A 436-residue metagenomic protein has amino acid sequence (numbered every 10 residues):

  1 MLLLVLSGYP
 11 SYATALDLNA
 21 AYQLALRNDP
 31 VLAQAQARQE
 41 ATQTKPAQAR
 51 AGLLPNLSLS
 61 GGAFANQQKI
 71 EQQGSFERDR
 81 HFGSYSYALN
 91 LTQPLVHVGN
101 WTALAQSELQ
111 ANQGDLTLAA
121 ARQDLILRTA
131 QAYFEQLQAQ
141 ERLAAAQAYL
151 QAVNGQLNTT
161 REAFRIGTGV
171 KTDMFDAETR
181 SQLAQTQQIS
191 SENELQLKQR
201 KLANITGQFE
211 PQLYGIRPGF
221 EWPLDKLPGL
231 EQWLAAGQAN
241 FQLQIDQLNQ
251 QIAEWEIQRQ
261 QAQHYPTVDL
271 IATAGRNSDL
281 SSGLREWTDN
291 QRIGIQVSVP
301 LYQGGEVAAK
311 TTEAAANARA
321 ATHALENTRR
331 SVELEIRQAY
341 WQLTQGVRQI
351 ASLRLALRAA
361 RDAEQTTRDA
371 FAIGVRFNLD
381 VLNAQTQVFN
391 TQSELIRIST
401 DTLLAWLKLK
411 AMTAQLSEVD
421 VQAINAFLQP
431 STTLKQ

Functional and structural regions predicted by a protein language model:
G8-P10: N-terminal signal peptide c-region/cleavage motif recognized by signal peptidases
A13-G62, F209-E210, I216-Q251, P300-L301 (+3 more regions): Bacterial Sec-pathway N-terminal export signals of envelope proteins
A33, N56-H81, Q93-A120, Q244 (+4 more regions): Small/polar (Gly/Ser/Thr/Ala-rich) solvent-exposed segments that form structured loops/beta-strands/short helices used
Q34-A49, A121, L125-A144, A148 (+6 more regions): Amphipathic alpha-helical coiled-coil segments
Y85-L89, Q291-V297: Hydrophobic, lipid-facing positions within transmembrane beta-strands of outer-membrane proteins
D124-G237, A339-Q342, G346, I350 (+2 more regions): Periplasmic alpha-helical coiled-coil/stalk elements that build and connect Gram-negative outer-membrane
E394-Q436: Acidic, low-complexity, intrinsically disordered peripheral segments
